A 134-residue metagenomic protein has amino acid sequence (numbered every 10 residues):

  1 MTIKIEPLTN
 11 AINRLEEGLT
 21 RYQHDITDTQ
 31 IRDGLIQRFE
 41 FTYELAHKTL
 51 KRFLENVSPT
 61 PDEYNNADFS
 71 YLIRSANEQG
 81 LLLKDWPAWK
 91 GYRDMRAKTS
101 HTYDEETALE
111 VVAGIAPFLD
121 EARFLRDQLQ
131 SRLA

Functional and structural regions predicted by a protein language model:
M1-A134: Solvent-exposed interaction patches of small proteins and small membrane subunits
